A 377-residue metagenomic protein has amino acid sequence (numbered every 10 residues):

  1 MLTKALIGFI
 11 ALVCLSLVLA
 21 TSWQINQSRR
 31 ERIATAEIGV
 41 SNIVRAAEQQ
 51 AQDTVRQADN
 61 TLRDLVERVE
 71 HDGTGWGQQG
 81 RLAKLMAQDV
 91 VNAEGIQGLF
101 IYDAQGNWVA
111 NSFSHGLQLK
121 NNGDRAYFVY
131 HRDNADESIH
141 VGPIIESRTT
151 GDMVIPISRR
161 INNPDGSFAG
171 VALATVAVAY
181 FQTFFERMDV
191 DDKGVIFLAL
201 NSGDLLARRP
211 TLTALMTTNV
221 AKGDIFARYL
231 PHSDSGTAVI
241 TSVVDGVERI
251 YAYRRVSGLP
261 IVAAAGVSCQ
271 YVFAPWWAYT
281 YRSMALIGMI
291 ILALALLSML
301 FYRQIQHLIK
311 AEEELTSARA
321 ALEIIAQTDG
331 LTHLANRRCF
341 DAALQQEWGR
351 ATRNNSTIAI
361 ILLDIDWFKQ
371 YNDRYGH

Functional and structural regions predicted by a protein language model:
L2-F9, V13-G77, Q88-G95: Juxtamembrane extracytoplasmic/periplasmic/luminal helical "stalk" adjacent to the first N-terminal
R30-I38, R303-I324: Cytosolic signal-transmission helices at domain junctions
V90-F100, Q105-M188, V195, T241: Extracytoplasmic/periplasmic ligand-binding sensor regions of membrane-associated signaling proteins
G106-F113, D204-R209, A252-Y253: Amphipathic coiled-coil signal-relay and dimerization helices
A172-A174, A263-A265, I361: Sensory beta-strand/linker motifs that couple input domains to effectors
S202, T213, T217-M284: Extracellular/periplasmic juxtamembrane segments that couple receptor/chemosensory ectodomains to their
Q270-T316: Cytoplasm-proximal transmembrane signaling helix
A320-A342, L363-G376: Conserved nucleotide-binding and Mg2+-coordinating catalytic segments in signaling enzymes
